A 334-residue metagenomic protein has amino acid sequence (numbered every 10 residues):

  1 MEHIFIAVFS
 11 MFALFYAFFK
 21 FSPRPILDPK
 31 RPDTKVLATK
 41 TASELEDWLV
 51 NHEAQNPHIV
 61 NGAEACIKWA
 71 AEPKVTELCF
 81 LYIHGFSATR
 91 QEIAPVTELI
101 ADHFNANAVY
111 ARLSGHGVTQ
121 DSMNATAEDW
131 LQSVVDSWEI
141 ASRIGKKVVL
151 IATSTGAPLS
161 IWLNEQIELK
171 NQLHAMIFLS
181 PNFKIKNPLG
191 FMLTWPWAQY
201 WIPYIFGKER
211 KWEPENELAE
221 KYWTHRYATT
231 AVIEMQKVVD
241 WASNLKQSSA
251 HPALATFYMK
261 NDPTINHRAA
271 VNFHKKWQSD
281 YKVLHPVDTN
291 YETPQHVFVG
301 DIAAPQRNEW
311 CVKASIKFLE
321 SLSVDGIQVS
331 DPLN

Functional and structural regions predicted by a protein language model:
P57-H116: Short, surface-exposed "cap/lid" segments of acyl-processing enzymes
P95-V96, P252, I265-S279: Short alpha-helix in the alpha/beta-hydrolase fold that links the catalytic acid
V118-I144: Catalytic nucleophile-loop/oxyanion-hole region of alpha/beta-hydrolase and closely related hydrolase-like folds
I151-S160: Gly/Ala-rich beta-loop-alpha elbow adjacent to hydrolase catalytic centers
I177-P188: Active-site nucleophile loop of the alpha/beta-hydrolase fold
A250, T256-Y258, D262: Short beta-strand/loop motif that positions the catalytic acidic residue of the alpha/beta-hydrolase fold
K275-F298: Catalytic histidine neighborhood in serine/cysteine hydrolases with alpha/beta-hydrolase-type architecture
Y291-N334: Catalytic active-site module of serine/aspartate enzymes centered on a nucleophile-bearing elbow/loop
